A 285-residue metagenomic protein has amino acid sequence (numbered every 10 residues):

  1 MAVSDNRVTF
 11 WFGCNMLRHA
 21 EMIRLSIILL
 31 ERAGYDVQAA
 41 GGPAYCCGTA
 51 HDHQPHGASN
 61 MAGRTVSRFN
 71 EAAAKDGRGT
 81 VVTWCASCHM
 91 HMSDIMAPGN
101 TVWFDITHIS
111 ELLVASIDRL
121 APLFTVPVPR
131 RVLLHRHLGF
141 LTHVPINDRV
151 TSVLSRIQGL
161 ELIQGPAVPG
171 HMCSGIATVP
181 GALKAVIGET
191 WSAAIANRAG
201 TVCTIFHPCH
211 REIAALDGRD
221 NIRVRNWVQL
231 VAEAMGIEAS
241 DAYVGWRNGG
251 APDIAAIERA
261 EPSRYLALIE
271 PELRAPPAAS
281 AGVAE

Functional and structural regions predicted by a protein language model:
M1-E285: Iron-sulfur cluster-binding electron-transfer modules in prokaryotic oxidoreductases
